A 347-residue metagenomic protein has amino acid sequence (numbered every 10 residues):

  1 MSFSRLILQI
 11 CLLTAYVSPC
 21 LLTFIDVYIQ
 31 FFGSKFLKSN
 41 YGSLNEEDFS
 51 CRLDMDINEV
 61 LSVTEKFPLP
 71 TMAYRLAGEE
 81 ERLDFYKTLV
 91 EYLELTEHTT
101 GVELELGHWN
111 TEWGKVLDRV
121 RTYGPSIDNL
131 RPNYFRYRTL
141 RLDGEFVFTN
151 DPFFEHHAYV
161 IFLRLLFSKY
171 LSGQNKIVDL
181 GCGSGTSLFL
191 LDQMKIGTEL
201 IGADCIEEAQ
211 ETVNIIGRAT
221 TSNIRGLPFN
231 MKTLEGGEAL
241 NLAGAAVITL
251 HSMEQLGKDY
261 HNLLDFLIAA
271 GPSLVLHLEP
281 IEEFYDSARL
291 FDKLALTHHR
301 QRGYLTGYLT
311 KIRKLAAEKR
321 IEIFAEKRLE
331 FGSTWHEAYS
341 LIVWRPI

Functional and structural regions predicted by a protein language model:
I7-I161, D292, E318, E326-L341: N-terminal accessory regions of S-adenosyl-L-methionine
L180: Conserved beta-strand/loop positions that form the S-adenosyl-L-methionine
G183: Conserved glycine-rich SAM-binding loop
T186-T233: Class I SAM-dependent methyltransferase SAM/SAH-binding core
A245-D259: A short SAM/SAH-binding and catalytic strip from SAM-dependent methyltransferases
N262-S273: A short glycine-rich, Lys/Arg-flanked "PGG" loop and its adjoining helix->strand segment in the class I
P272-E283: Conserved beta-strand signature within the Rossmann-like core of class I S-adenosyl-L-methionine
L290-L315: Conserved Class I S-adenosyl-L-methionine
